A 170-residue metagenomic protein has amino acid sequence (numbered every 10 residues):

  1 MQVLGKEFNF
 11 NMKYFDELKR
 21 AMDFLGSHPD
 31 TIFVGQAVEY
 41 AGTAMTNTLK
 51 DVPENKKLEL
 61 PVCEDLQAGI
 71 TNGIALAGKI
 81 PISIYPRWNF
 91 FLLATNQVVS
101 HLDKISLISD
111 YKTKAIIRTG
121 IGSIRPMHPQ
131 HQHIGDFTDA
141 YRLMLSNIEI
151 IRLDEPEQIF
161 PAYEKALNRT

Functional and structural regions predicted by a protein language model:
M1-T170: Thiamine diphosphate
